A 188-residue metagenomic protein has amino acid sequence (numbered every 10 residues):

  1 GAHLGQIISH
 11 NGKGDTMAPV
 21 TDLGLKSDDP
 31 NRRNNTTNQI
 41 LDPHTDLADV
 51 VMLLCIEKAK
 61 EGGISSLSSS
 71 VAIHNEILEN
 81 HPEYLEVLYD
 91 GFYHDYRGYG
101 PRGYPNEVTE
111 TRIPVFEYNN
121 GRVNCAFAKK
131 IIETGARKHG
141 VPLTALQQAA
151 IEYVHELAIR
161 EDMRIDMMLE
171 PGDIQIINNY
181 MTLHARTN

Functional and structural regions predicted by a protein language model:
G1-D15: Long, mid-chain structured domain cores
G14-P171, Q175-N188: Active-site environment of non-heme Fe oxygenases that use a 2-His-1-carboxylate facial triad
